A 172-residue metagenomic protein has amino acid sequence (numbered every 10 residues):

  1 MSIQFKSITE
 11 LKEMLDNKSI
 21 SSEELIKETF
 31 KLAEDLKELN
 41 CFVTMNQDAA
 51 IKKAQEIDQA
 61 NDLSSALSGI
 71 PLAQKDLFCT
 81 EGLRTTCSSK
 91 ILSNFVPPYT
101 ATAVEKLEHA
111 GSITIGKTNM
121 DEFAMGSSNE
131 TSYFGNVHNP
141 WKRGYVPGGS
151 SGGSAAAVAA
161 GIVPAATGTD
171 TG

Functional and structural regions predicted by a protein language model:
M1-M45, K52: An N-terminal boundary/leader segment
L15-D16, A33-E34, I57-D62, V158: Hydrophobic residues in alpha-helical segments
T29, A50, K75, L107 (+1 more regions): Conserved hydrophobic/aromatic pocket- or pore-lining residues that grip, position, or stack substrates in active sites
D48-Q55, G111-S112: Long amphipathic alpha-helix in the N-terminal Rossmann-like dinucleotide-binding domain of NAD(P)-dependent
D58-L77, S112, K117: Glycine-rich, aromatic-flanked loop segments that form ligand/cofactor-binding clefts across common enzyme folds
D62-L63, F95-V96, G144-G148: Short Gly/Pro-enriched turn/cap motifs at secondary-structure boundaries
A66-K106, S127: Enzymes and membrane/adaptor proteins characterized by extended Gly/Ser/Thr/Asp/Glu-rich, aromatic-dotted
T100-A101, E105-G172: Short glycine/serine-rich loop segments
